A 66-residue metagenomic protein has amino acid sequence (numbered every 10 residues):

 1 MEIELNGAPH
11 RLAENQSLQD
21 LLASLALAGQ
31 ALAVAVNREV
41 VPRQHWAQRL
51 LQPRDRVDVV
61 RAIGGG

Functional and structural regions predicted by a protein language model:
M1-G65: Ubiquitin-like/PB1-type beta-grasp interaction modules and other compact soluble beta-rich domains
